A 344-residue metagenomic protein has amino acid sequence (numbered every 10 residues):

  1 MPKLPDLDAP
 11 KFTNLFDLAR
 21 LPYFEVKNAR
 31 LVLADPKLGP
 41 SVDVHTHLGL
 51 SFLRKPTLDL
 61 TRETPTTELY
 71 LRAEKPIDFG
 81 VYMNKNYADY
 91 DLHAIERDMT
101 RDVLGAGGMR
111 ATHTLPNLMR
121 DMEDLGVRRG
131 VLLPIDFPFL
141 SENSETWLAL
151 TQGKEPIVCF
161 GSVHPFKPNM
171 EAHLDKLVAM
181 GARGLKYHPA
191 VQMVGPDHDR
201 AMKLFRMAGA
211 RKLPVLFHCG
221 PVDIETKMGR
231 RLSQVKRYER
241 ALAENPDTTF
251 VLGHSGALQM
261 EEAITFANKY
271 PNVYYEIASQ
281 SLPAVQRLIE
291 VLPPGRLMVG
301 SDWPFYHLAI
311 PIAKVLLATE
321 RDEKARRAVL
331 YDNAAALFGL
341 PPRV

Functional and structural regions predicted by a protein language model:
M1-P40, R54-M109, H113-R120, R129 (+2 more regions): Mid-to-C-terminal alpha-helical segments outside catalytic/metal-binding sites
L18, D124-F217, P221: Active-site gating/metal-coordination segments in enzymes
S41-T46, L132-L133, F160-G161, K186 (+3 more regions): Active-site neighborhood of phospho(di)ester-bond hydrolases with catalytic His/Asp-centered motifs
H45, M122, L177, L185 (+6 more regions): Conserved, mostly hydrophobic/aromatic
H45-S51, H218, H254: Histidine-centered divalent metal-coordination motifs
D102-G107, L132-L133, C219-G229: Glycine-rich phosphate-binding "P-loop"
H113-L118, E142-L148, N169-H173, Q234-Y238 (+1 more regions): Alpha-helical scaffolding within the catalytic cores of extracellular/periplasmic polymer-degrading hydrolases
A182-Y187, V194-M298, V344: Catalytic pocket-lining loop regions of alpha/beta-barrel enzymes, especially the amidohydrolase/enolase/GH5 lineages
